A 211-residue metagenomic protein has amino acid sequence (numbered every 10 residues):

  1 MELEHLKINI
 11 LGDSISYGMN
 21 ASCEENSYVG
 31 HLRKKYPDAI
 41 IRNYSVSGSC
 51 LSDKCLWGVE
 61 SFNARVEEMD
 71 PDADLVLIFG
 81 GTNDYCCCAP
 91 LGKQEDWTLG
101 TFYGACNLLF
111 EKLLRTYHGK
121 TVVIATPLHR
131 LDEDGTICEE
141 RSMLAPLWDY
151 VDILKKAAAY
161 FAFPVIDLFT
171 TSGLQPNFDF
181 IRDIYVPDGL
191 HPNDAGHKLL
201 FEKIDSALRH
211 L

Functional and structural regions predicted by a protein language model:
E2-N9, I15-G104: Conserved SGNH/GDSL esterase-like catalytic core that processes O-acyl groups on lipids and polysaccharides
E68-D72, Y117, L211: Glycine-rich phosphate-binding loop signature in dinucleotide/nucleotide-binding domains
L77-F79, T121-A125: Conserved, well-ordered alpha-helix/loop/beta-strand core segments that scaffold catalytic motifs
C106-E111, V151: Generic structural signal for well-ordered alpha-helices, preferentially at hydrophobic/aromatic core positions
L114-T121: A short helix->loop->beta-strand "cap" motif at the edges of active sites that frequently abuts
P127-L211: Catalytic His-Asp segment of secreted/periplasmic serine-dependent ester chemistry enzymes
